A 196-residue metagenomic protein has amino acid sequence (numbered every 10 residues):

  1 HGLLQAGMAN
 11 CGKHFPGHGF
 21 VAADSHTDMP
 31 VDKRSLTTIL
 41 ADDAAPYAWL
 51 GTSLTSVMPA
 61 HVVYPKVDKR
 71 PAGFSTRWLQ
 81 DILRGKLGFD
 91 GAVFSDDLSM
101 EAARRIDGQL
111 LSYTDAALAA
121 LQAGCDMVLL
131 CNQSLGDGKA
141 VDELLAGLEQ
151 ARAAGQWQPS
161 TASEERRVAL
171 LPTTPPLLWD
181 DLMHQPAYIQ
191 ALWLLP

Functional and structural regions predicted by a protein language model:
H1-W193: Second-shell residues forming the walls of enzyme active-site clefts
